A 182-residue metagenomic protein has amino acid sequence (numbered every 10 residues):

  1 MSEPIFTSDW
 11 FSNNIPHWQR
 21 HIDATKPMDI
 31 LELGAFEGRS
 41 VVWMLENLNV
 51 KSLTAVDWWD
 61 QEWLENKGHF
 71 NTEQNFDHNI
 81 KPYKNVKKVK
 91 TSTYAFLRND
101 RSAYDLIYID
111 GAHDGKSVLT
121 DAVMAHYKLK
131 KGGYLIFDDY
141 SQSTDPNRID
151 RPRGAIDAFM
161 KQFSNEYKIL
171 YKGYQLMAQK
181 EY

Functional and structural regions predicted by a protein language model:
E3, T7-D9, I15-Y182: S-adenosylmethionine/decaboxylated-SAM
